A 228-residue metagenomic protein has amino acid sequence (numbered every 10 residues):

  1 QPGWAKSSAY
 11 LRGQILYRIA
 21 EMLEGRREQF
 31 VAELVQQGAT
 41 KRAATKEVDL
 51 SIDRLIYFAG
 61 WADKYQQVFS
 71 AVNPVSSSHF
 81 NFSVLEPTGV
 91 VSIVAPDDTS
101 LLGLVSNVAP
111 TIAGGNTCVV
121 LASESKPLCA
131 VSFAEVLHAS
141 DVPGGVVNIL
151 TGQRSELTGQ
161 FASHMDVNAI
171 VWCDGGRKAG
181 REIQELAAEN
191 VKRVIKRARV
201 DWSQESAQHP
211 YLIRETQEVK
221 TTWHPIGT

Functional and structural regions predicted by a protein language model:
Q1-F80: N-terminal Rossmann-like NAD(P)+-binding subdomain of aldehyde/semialdehyde dehydrogenases
R12, L34, G115, V147 (+1 more regions): Residue-level signal for inorganic ion chemistry
Y17, V105, V131, G159-F161: Amphipathic, non-transmembrane alpha-helical secondary structure
M22, R26, F58-Y65, V136-S140 (+4 more regions): Change "in soluble alpha/beta enzymes" to "in soluble alpha/beta proteins
Q29, T99, P127-L128, S155-E156 (+1 more regions): Short alpha-helical
Q37, K46-L50, E124-L128, G152-Q153 (+1 more regions): Short beta->alpha linker loops
G60, Y65-P143: Conserved small-residue-rich beta-alpha loop and adjacent elements that most often cradle the phosphate/pyrophosphate
V75-S77, N81, L85-V94, S140-T228: Conserved NAD(P)+-binding/catalytic subdomain of aldehyde/semialdehyde dehydrogenases
